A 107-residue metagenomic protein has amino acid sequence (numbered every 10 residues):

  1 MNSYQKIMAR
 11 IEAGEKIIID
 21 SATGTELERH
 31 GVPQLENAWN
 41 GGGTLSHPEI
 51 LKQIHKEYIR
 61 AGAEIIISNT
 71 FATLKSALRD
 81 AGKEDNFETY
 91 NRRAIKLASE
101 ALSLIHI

Functional and structural regions predicted by a protein language model:
E12, I95, S99-S103: Surface-exposed amphipathic alpha-helices with a cationic face
I17-D20, I66-S68: Hydrophobic faces of well-ordered beta-strands that scaffold small-molecule active sites in alpha/beta enzyme cores
S21, Y58, A98: Conserved, mostly hydrophobic/aromatic
A22-G24, F71: Active-site beta-loop-alpha junctions enriched in small/polar residues
L35, W39-H47, I59-A61, I65-Y90: Glycine-rich, proline-tolerant flexible connector loops at the mouths of alpha/beta enzymes
I50-E57: Short, acidic/polar
L51, N91-I95: Aromatic/hydrophobic pocket-lining residues that form the small-molecule binding cavity in soluble enzyme cores
I105-I107: Conserved small/polar residues in nucleotide/adenosyl-binding loops
